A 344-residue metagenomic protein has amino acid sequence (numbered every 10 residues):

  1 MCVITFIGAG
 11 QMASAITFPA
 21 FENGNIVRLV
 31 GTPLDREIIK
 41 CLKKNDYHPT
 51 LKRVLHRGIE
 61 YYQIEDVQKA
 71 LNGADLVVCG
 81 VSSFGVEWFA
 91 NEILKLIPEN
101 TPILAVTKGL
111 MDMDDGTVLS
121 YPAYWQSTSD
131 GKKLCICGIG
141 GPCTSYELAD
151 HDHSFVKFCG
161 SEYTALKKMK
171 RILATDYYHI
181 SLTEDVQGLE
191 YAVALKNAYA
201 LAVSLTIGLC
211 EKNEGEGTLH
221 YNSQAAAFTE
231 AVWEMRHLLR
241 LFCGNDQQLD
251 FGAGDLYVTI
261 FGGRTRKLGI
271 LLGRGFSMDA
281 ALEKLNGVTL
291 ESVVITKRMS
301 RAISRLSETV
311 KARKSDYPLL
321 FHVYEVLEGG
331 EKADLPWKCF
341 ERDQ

Functional and structural regions predicted by a protein language model:
M1-V3, P102, V323: Residues that mark the start of a beta-strand
M1-V54, I59-E65, E92, M113: NAD(P)+-binding Rossmann beta1-loop-alpha1 motif at the extreme N-terminus of oxidoreductases
G8, V30-G31, A105-T107, G140 (+1 more regions): Short beta-strand/turn micro-motifs composed of small residues that flank or help shape donor/cofactor-binding pockets
P33-L34, L110, G140-Y146, E162 (+5 more regions): Glycine-rich beta-alpha junction loops
L55, T183, K196, L201-E211 (+3 more regions): NAD(P)-dependent Rossmann-like dehydrogenase/reductase catalytic/cofactor-binding core
R57-H153, M169-R171: Rossmann-like NAD(P)(H) cofactor-binding subdomain of soluble oxidoreductases
L96, T128-C135, H153-Q247: Internal alpha-helical scaffold of NAD(P)-dependent oxidoreductase catalytic cores
